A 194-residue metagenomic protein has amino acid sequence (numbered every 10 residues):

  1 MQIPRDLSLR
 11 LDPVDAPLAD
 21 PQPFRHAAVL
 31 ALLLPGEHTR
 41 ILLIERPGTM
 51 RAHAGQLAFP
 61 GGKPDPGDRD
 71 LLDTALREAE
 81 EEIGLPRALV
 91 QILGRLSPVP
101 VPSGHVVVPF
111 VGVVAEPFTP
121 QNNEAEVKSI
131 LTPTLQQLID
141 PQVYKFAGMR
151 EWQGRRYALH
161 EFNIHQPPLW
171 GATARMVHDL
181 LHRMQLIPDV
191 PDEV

Functional and structural regions predicted by a protein language model:
M1-A58, K63-F118, V127, Q136 (+1 more regions): N-terminal leader/linker segments that precede catalytic domains of diphosphate-processing enzymes
Q121: Short, conserved charged micro-motifs
E124, Q142, L181: Short, flexible helix/strand-to-coil boundary loops that buttress conserved ligand/catalytic motifs in alpha/beta
E124-S129, G148: Short intrinsically disordered coil segments
K128-D140, Y144: C-terminal interaction segment
I139-H160: A short, charged helix-loop
